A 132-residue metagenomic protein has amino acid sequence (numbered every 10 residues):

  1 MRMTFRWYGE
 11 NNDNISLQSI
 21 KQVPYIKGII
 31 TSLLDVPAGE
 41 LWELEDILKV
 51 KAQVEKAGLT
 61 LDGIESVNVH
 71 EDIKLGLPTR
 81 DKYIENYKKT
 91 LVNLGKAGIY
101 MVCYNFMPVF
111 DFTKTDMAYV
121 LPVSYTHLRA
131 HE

Functional and structural regions predicted by a protein language model:
N11-K21, I84-L91: Short, acidic/polar
I29, L94: Conserved, mostly hydrophobic/aromatic
L33-E45: Glycine-rich, proline-tolerant flexible connector loops at the mouths of alpha/beta enzymes
W42-D46, G76-V92: Glycine-rich anion/phosphate-binding loops
N68-E85, F110-P122: Surface-exposed, active-site-proximal loop segments in enzymatic domains
T126-E132: Conserved small/polar residues in nucleotide/adenosyl-binding loops
